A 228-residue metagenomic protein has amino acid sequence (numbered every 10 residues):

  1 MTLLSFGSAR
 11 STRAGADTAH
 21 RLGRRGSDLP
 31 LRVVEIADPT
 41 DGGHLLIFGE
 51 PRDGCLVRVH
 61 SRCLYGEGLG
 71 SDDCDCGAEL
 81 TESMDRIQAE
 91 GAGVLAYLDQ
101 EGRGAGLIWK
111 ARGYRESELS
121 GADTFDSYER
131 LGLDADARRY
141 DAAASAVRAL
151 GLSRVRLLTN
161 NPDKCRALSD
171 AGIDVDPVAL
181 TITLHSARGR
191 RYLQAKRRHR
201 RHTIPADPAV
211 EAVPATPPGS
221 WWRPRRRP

Functional and structural regions predicted by a protein language model:
M1-P228: Catalytic domains of riboflavin
